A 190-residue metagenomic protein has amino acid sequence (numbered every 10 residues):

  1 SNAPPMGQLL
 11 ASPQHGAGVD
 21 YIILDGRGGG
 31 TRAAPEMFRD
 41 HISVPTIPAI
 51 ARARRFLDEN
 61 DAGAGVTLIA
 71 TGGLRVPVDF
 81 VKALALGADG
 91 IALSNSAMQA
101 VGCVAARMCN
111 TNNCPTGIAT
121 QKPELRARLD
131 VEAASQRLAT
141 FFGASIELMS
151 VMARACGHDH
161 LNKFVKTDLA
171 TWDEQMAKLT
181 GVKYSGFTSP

Functional and structural regions predicted by a protein language model:
S1-R126: Glycine-rich phosphate/ribose-binding loops and adjacent secondary-structure elements that form binding surfaces
G102, L129-P190: C-terminal extensions of enzymes
